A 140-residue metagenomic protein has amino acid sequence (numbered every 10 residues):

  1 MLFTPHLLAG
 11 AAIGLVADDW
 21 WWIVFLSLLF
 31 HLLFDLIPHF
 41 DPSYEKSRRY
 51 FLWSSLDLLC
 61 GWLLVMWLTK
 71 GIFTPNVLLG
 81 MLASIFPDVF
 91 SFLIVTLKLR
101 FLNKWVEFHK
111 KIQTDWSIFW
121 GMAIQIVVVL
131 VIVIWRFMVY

Functional and structural regions predicted by a protein language model:
M1-Y140: N-terminal membrane-targeting hydrophobic helices
